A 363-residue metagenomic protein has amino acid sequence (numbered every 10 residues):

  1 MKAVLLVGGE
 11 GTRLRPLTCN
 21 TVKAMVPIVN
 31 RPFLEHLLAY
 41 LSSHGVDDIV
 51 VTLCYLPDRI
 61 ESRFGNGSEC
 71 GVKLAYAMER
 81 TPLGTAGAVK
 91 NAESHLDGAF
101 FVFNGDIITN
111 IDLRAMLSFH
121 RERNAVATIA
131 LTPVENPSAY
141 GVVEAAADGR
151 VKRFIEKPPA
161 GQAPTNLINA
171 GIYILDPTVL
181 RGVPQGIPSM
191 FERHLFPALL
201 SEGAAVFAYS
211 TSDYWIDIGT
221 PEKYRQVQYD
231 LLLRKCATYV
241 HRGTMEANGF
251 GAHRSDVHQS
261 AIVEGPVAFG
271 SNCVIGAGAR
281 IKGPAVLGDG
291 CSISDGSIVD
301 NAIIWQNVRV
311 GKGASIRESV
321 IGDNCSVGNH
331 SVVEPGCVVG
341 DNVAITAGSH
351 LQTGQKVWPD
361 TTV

Functional and structural regions predicted by a protein language model:
K2-L5, R13, P27-A115, G348 (+2 more regions): Conserved N-terminal catalytic core of the sugar/cofactor nucleotidyltransferase
G8, C54, T132-P133, I155-E156: Histidine-centered beta-alpha loop that forms part of the nucleotide-sugar donor binding/catalytic region in diverse
P16-C19: Conserved catalytic-core motifs of eukaryotic protein kinase domains, centered on the activation segment
M25, V143-A145, F196, A208: A structural signal for short hydrophobic beta-strand segments in well-ordered beta-sheet cores
V46, F100-F101, I108, R114-R121 (+2 more regions): Catalytic-core segments of class I nucleotidyltransferases/pyrophosphorylases that form NMP-activated intermediates
R123-P133: A short, conserved acidic/glycine-rich loop-to-beta-strand motif that forms the donor nucleotide-sugar/metal
I187, S201-D300: Extended, small-residue-rich solenoid/repeat segments and analogous flexible loops that form exposed scaffolds
A252-H253, H258-Q259, E264-G265, G270-S271 (+15 more regions): Left-handed beta-helix
